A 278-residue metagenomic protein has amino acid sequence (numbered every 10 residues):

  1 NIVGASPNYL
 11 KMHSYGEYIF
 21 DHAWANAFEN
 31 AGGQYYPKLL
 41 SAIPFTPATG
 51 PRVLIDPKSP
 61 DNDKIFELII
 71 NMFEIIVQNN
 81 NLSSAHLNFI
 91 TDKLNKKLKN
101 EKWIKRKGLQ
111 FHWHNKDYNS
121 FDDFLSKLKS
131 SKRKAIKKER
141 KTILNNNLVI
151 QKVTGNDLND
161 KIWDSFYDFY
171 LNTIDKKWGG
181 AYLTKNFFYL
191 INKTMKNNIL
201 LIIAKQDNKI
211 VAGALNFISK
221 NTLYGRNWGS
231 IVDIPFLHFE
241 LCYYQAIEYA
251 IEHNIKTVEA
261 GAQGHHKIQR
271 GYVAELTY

Functional and structural regions predicted by a protein language model:
N1-Y278: N-acyltransferase acceptor-side catalytic subdomain
